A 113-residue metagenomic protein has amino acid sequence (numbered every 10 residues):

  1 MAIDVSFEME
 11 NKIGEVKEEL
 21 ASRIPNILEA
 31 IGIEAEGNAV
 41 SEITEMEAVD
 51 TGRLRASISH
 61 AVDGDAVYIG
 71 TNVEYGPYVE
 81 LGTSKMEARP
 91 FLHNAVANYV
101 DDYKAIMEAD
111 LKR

Functional and structural regions predicted by a protein language model:
M1-R113: Short, Lys/Arg-rich flexible segments
